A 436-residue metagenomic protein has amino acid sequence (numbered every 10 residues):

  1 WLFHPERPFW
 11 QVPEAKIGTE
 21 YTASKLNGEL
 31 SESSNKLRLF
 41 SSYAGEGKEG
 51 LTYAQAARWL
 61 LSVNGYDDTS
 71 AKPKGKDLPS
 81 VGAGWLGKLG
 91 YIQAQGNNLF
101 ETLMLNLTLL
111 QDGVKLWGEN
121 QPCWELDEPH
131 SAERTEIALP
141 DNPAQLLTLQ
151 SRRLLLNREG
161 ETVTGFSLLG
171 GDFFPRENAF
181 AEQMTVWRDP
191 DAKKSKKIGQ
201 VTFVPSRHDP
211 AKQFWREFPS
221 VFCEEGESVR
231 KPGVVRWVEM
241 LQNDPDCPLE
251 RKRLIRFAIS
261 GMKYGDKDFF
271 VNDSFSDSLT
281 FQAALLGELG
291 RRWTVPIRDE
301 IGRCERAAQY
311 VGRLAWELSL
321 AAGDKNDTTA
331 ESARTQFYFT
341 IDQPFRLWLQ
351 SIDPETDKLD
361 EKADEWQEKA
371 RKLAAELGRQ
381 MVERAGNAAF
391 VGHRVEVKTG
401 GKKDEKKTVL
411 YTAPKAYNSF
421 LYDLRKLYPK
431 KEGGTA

Functional and structural regions predicted by a protein language model:
W1-N35, S62-A436: Extended alpha-helical scaffolding segments
K48-L51, R153: The −1 position to Zn-ligating cysteines in a subset of zinc-ribbon hairpins
Y53-A56: Cys/His-coordinated zinc-binding microdomains
